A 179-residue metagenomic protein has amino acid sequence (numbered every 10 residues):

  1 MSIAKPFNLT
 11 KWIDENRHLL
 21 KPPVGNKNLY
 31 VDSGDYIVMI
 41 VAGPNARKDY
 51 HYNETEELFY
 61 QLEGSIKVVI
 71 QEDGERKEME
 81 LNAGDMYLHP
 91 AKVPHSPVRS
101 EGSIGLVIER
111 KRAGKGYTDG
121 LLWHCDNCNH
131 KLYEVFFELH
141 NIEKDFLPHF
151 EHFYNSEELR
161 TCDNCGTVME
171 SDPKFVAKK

Functional and structural regions predicted by a protein language model:
M1-A42, R47-D49, H149-K179: A short, N-terminal "cap"/entry segment at the start of jelly-roll beta-barrel domains of the cupin/DSBH fold
V38, D49-Y52, E56-Q61, E78-M79 (+1 more regions): His/acidic/aromatic-lined binding-pocket segments of jelly-roll/cupin-type domains and related regulatory beta-sandwich
V41, E80-E101, E109-R110: Conserved metal-binding segment of the jelly-roll/cupin
V41-A42, Y52-Q71, G105-E109: Short, conserved beta-strand element in jelly-roll/cupin
E72-R76: Short alpha-helix capping/helix-loop boundary micro-motifs
E101-G120: A short hydrophobic beta-strand segment most commonly corresponding to one strand of the jelly-roll/cupin
W123-C128, C162-C165: Short cysteine-rich clusters marking metal-coordination/redox-active sites
L132-L139, E170-V176: Short Cys/His-rich "knuckle" micro-motifs
